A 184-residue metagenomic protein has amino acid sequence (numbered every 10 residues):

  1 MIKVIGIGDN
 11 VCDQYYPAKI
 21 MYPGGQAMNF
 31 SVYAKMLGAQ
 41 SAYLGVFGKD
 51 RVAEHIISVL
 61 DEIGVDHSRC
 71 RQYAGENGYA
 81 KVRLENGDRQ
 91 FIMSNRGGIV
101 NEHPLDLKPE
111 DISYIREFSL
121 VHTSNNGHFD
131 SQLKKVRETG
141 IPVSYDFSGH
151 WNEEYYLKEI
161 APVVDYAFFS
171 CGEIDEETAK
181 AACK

Functional and structural regions predicted by a protein language model:
M1-I5: Extreme N-terminal starter segment of soluble prokaryotic enzymes
G6, Y43-G45, Y145, A167: Structural beta-sheet core signal
D9-N10, G172: Active-site metal-binding loops of divalent metal-dependent hydrolases
C12-P17, M21, A39-S119: Conserved N-terminal subdomain of the carbohydrate kinase-like
Q26-A27, Y79: Short phosphate-binding loop-to-helix
A27-M36: Histidine-anchored nucleotide/phosphate-binding helix
Y33, V59, K135: Rossmann-fold NAD(P)-dependent oxidoreductase module
S119-C183: Conserved beta-alpha-beta core of the PfkB/ribokinase-like small-molecule kinase fold
